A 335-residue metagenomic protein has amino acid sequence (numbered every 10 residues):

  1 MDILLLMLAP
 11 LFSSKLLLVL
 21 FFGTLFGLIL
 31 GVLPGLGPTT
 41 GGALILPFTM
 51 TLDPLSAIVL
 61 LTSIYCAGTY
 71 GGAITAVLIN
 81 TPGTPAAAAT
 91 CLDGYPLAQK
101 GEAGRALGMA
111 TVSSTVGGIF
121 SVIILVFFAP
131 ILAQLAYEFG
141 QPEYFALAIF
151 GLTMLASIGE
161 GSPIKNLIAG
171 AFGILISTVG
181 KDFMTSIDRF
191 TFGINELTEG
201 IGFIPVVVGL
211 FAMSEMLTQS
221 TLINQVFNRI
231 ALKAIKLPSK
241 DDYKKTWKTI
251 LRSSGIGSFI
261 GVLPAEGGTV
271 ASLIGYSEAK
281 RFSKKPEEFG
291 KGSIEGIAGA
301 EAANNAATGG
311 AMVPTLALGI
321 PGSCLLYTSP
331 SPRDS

Functional and structural regions predicted by a protein language model:
M1-L55, F190-S293: Helix-loop-helix hairpins and the membrane-proximal interhelical loops of multi-pass alpha-helical transport proteins
V19, G23, G27, T49 (+17 more regions): Alpha-helical transmembrane segments in multi-pass membrane proteins
T24-P38, G68-N80, A156-E160, I256-P264 (+1 more regions): Transmembrane alpha-helix interface/packing and boundary motifs in multi-pass membrane proteins, characterized by
I29-L78, A86-A89, P96: N-terminal cofactor/phosphate-binding cores enriched in small/glycine residues, especially glycine-rich loops such as
V32-L44, A73-I74, T84-A89, V262-I274 (+2 more regions): Transmembrane helix boundary and interhelical junction motifs in multipass membrane proteins
A98-V112, P286-I294: Membrane-interface alpha-helices at helix entry/exit sites of multi-pass transporters
G108-Q225, S329: Membrane-embedded alpha-helical modules
Y327-D334: Conserved small/polar residues in nucleotide/adenosyl-binding loops
